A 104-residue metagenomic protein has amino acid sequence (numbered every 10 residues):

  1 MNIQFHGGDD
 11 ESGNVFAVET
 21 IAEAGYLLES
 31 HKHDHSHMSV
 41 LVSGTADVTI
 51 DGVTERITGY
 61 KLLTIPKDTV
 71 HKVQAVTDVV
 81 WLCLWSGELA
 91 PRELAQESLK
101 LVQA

Functional and structural regions predicted by a protein language model:
M1-S30: A short glycine-rich, His/Asp/Glu-containing loop-to-beta-strand
S12-F16, V76-A104: Double-stranded beta-helix
L28-S30, V48-T49, I65, V70-V76 (+1 more regions): Short beta-strand His + acidic residue motifs that chelate non-heme Fe in jelly-roll/DSBH and cupin folds
K32-V48: Short, conserved beta-strand element in jelly-roll/cupin
S36, E55, H71, V79: Glycine-centered loop/turn positions within well-structured domains that cap or flank conserved ligand/cofactor-binding
V42-S43, G59, T77: A cytosolic small-molecule/anion-sensing beta-strand core signal
G52-D68: Short acidic-glycine-tyrosine-enriched beta hairpin
